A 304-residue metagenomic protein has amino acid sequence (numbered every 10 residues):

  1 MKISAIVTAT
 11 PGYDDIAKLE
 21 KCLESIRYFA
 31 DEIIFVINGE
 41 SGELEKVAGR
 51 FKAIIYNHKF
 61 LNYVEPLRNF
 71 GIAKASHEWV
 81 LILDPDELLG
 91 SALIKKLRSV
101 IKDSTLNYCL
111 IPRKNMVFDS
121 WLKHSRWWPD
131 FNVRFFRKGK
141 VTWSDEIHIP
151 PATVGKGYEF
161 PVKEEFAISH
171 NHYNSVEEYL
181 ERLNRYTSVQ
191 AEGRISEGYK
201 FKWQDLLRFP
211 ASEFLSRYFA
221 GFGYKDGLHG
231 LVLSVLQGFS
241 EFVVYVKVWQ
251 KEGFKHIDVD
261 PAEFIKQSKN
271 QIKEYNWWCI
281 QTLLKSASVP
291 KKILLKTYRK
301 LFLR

Functional and structural regions predicted by a protein language model:
K2-S4, E32: Cell-envelope/extracellular polymer assembly enzymes that use nucleotide-activated donors
I6-F29: Short, well-formed alpha-helical segments that are part of the catalytic scaffolds of diverse glycosyltransferases
S25, F29, I37-G49, F60 (+1 more regions): A conserved acidic beta->alpha catalytic loop
A30-D31, K52, S76, T105: Residue-level detector of structured alpha->beta connecting loops
E32, I54-I55, Y158: Conserved beta-strand segments of alpha/beta enzyme cores
K46-K74: Conserved donor nucleotide-binding strand/loop of the catalytic core
E65-I72, W79, G90-K255: Catalytic-site signature of metal-activated, phosphate-bearing donor transferases, centered on the GT-A/GT-A-like
A262, K266-R304: Membrane-proximal basic amphipathic "stem/tether" segments
